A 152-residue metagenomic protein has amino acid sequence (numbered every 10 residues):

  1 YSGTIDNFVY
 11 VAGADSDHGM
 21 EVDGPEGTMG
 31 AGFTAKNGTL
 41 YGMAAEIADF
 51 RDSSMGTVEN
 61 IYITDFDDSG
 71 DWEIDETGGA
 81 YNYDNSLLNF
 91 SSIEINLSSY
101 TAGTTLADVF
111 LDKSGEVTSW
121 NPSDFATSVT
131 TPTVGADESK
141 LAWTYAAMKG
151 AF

Functional and structural regions predicted by a protein language model:
Y1-F152: Extracellular beta-rich repeat passengers
